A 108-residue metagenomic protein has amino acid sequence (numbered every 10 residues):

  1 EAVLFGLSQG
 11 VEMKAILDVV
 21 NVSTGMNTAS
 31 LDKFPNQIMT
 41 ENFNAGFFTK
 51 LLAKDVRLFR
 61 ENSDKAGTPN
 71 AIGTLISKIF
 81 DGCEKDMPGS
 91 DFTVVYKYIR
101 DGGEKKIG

Functional and structural regions predicted by a protein language model:
E1-K14: Oxidoreductase and adenylate-handling cofactor-binding alpha/beta cores
V3, L17, R60: Short glycine-/small-residue-rich flexible loop motifs, especially phosphate/cofactor-binding loops
L7-Q9, A66, G102: Residues at alpha-helix termini
V11-S23: Small-residue-rich helix-loop
V22-M26, D81, E104: Residue-level marker of structural boundaries
N27, D32-F92, Y98: Interdomain hinge/lid region at the active-site interface of Rossmann-like NAD(P)-dependent oxidoreductases
F92-G108: Short terminal or interdomain "cap/linker" segment that borders an active site or interface and mediates
